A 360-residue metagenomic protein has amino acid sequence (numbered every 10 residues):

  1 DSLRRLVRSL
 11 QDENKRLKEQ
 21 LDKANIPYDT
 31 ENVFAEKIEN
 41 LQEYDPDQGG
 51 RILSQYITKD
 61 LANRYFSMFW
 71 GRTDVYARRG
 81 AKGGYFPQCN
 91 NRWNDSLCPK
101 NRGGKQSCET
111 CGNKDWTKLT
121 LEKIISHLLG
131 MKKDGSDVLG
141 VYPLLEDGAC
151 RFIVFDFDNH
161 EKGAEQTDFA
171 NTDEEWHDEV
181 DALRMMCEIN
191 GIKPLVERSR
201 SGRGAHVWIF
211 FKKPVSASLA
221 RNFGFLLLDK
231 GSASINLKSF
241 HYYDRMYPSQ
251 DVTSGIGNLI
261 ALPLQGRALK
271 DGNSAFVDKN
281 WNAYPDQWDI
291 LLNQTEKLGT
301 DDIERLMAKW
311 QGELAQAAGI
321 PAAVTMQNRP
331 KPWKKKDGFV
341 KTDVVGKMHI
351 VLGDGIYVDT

Functional and structural regions predicted by a protein language model:
L6, E13-R16, Q20, P27: Heptad-repeat coiled-coil/leucine-zipper oligomerization helices
L6, Q48-Q55, S249-T253: Intrinsically disordered, low-complexity regulatory segments in eukaryotic proteins
I26-I57, A308-K334: Intrinsically disordered, low-complexity linkers and terminal tails enriched in Pro/Gly and often acidic or mixed-charge
Q48, I52-R203, F210-L226: Signature for HUH/AEP ssDNA processing cores
V138-H177, D181, K212-I356: DNA replication initiation modules
V358-T360: Non-catalytic terminal/interface segments that mediate subunit docking, oligomerization, and allosteric communication
